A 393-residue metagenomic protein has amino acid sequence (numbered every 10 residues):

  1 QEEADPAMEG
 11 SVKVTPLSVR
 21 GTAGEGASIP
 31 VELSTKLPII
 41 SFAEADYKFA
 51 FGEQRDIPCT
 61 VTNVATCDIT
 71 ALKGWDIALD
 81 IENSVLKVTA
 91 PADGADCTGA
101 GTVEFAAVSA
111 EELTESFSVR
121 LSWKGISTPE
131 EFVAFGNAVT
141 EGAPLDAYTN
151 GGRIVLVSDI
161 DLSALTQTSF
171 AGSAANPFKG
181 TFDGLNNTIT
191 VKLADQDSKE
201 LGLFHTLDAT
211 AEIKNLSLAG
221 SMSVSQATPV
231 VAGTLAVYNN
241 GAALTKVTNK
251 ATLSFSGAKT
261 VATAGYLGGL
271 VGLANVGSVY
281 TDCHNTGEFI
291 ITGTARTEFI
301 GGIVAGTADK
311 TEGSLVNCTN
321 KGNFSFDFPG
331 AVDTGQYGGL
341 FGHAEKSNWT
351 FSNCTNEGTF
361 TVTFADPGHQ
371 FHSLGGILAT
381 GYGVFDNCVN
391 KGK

Functional and structural regions predicted by a protein language model:
Q1, A65-V85: Short, solvent-exposed loop/linker segments at beta-strand-coil boundaries, enriched for Pro/Gly and Ser/Thr
Q1-M8, V85-A100: Extracellular/luminal low-complexity segments enriched in Ser/Thr/Pro
M8-R20, T98-E111: A short beta-strand micro-motif common to beta-rich folds, especially ectodomain repeats
G10, N63-D68, G101, G152: Short beta-strand/loop motifs in extracellular/secreted proteins, especially within beta-sandwich accessory domains
S18-A23, A65, K73, S109-L113: Solvent-exposed strand-loop boundary residues in beta-sheet-rich modules
G26-T35, L113-W123: C-terminal edge beta-strand
P30-V31, L37-I69: Solvent-exposed, low-complexity, repeat-rich "mucin-like" stalks and linkers
S122-K393: Surface-exposed repetitive/solenoidal architectures
